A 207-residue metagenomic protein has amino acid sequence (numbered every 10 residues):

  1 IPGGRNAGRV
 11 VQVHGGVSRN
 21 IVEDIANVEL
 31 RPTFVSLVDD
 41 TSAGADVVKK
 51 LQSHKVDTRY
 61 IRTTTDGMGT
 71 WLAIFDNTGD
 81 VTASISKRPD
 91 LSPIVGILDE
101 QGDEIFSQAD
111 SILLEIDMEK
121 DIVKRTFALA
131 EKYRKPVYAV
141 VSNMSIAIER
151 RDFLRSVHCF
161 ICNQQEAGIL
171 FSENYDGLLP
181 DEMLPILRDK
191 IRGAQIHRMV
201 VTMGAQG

Functional and structural regions predicted by a protein language model:
I1-L37, S42-S53, W71: Glycine-rich phosphate/adenosyl-contacting loop at the front of the ribokinase-like
A26, K124-R134: Surface-exposed amphipathic alpha-helices with a cationic face
L37, T63, A73-S111, I116: Conserved phosphate-binding/catalytic loop of the ribokinase/pfkB sugar-kinase fold
D40-T41, D117-D121, V141-I146: Short beta->alpha connector loops
K50-T65: A glycine-rich helix N-cap at a beta->alpha junction
K55, L91-I97, A139-S145: Short gly/ser/thr-rich secondary-structure transition/capping motifs
E131-G207: Conserved phosphate/ATP/ADP-binding segment of small-molecule kinases
